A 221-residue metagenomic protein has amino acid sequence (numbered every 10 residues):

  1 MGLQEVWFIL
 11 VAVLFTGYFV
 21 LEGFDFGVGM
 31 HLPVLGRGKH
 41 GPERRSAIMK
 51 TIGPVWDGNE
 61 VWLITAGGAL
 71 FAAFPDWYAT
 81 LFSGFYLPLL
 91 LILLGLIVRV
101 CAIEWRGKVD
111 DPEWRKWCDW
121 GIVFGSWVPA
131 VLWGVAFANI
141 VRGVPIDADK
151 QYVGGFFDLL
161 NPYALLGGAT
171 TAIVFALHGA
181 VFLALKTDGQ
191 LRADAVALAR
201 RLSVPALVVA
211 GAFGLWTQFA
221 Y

Functional and structural regions predicted by a protein language model:
M1, E43-S46, K50, D76-S83 (+4 more regions): Membrane-helix interfacial "entry" motifs
M1-G58, I64-G67: N-terminal signal-anchor module of multipass membrane proteins
W7-Y18, F82-L96, V123-W127, D158-I173: Alpha-helical transmembrane segments
A12, T65-Y78, V209-F219: Membrane-embedded alpha-helical segments in integral membrane proteins
E22, F26-V34, L93-W105, I173-L183: Membrane-water interface of transmembrane alpha-helices
E22-G23, G58-L70, A130-A136, A172: The first (N-terminal) embedded transmembrane alpha-helix
V55-G125, D147: Membrane-interface helix-loop-helix modules in multi-pass inner-membrane proteins
W105-Y221: Long, contiguous internal "core" modules enriched in hydrophobic/ aromatic residues
